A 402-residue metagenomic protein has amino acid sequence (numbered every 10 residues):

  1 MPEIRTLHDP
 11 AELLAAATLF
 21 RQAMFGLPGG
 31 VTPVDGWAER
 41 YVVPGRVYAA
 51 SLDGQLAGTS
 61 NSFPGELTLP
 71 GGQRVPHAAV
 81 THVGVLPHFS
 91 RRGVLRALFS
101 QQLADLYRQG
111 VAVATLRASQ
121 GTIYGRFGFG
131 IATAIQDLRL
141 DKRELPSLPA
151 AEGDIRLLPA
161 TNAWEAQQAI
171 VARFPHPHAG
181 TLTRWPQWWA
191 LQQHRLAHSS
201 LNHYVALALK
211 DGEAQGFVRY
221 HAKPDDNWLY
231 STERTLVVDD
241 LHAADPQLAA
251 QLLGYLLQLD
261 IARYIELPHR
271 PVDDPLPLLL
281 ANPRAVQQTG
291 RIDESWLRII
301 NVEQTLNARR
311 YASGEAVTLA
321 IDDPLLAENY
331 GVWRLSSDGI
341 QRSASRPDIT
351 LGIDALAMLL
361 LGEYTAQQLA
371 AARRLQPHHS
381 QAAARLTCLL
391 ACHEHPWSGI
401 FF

Functional and structural regions predicted by a protein language model:
P2-L14, T18-R21, L27-P28, P70 (+1 more regions): Intrinsically disordered, low-complexity, positively biased terminal segments
L27-R40, P44-Y48, T59-L67, G71 (+1 more regions): N-terminal, Lys/Arg-enriched amphipathic/low-complexity engagement segments that precede the first folded domain
E39-G58, A79, A134, Q193-A206 (+1 more regions): A short helix-loop-beta-strand connector motif used in the catalytic cores of GNAT acetyltransferases and, in some
A49, Q55-P64, A79, G84 (+2 more regions): Conserved beta-strand in the GNAT
H82-V85, S90-Y107, D245-L257: Conserved acetyl-CoA-binding loop-helix of GNAT-fold acetyltransferases
F99, A104-A118, D260-P271: Conserved GNAT acetyl-CoA-binding A-motif
Y107-A112, A118-Q136, V272-Q287: Conserved active-site alpha-helix within GNAT-family acetyltransferase domains
G130-L140, P146-P149: A short alpha->loop->secondary-structure connector
